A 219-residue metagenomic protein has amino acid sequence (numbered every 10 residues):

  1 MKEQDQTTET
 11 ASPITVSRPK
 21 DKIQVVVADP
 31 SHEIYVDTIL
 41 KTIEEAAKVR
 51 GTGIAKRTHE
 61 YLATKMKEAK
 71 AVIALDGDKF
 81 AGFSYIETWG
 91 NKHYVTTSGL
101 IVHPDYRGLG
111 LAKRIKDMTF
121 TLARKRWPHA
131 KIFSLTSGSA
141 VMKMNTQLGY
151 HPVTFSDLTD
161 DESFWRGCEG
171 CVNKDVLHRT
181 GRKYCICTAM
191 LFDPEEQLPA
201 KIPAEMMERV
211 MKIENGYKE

Functional and structural regions predicted by a protein language model:
M1-D21, R124-H129, F133-E219: Terminal substrate-recognition subdomain of acyl/acetyltransferases
E3-H59, I73-L75, K201, I213: Short amphipathic alpha-helix that is part of the acyltransferase structural core
V27-P30, V102, T136: Conserved residues at beta->alpha junctions
L40-P104: A conserved beta-strand-loop-helix scaffold within acyl/acetyltransferase catalytic domains
V102, G108-A123, I132: Conserved acetyl-CoA-binding loop-helix of GNAT-fold acetyltransferases
